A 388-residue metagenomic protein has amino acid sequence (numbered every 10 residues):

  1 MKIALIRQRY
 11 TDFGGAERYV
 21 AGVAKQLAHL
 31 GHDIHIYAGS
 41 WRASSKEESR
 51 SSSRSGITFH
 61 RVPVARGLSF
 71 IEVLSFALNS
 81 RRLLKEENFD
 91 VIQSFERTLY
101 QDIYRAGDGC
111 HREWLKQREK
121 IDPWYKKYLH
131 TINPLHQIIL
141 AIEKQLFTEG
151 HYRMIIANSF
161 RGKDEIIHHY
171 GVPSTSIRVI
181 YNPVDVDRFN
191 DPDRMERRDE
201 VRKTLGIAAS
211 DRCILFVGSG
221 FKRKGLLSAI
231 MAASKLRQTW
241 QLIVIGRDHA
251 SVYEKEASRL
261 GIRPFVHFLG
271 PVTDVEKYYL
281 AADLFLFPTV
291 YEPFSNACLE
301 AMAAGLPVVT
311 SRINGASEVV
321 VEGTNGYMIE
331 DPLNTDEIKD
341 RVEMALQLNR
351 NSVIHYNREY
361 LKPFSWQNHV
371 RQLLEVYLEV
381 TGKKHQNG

Functional and structural regions predicted by a protein language model:
R18-G22, R212-K235, S251: A conserved mid-protein helix/loop that constitutes part of the nucleotide-sugar donor-binding site
E48-S51, D199, L226, Q241-P264: Short, structured helix-loop element that forms part of the nucleotide-activated donor/catalytic region
I132-N158: Membrane-proximal helix-turn-helix segments that form the acceptor-binding/catalytic region of lipid-linked
R161, P183: Carbohydrate-associated surface elements
P271, V290: Aromatic "clamp/platform" in nucleotide-sugar-dependent glycosyltransferases that forms part of the donor/acceptor
S295-C298, A316: Short glycine/serine-rich donor-binding loops of glycosyltransferases
P307-T310, V320: Short hydrophobic beta-strand element within catalytic cores of glycosyltransferases and related nucleotide-activated
S317-M344: Change "using UDP/GDP/dTDP sugars" to "using nucleotide sugars
